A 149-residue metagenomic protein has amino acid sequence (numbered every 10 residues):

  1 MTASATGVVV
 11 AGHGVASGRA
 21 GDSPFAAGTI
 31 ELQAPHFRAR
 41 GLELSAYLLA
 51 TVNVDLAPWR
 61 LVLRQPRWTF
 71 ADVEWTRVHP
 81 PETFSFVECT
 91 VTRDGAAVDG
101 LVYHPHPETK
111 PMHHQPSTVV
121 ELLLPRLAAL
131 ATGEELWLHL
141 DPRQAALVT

Functional and structural regions predicted by a protein language model:
M1-T2, P125: An N-terminal domain-start capping segment
T2-V78: Anionic-ligand-binding alpha/beta catalytic cores of soluble enzymes and soluble regulatory domains that recognize
G12, P105-H106, D141: Fold-independent oxyanion-binding glycine-rich loops and adjacent beta-strand/coil segments at enzyme active sites
F70-A129: Glycine-rich active-site loops that engage anionic ligands at enzyme catalytic sites
L124, L140-P142: Conserved "cap/hinge" positions at secondary-structure junctions
G133-L138: Loop/turn positions that initiate beta-strands
R143-T149: Short, Lys/Arg- and Gly-enriched loop/turn segments at beta-strand edges
